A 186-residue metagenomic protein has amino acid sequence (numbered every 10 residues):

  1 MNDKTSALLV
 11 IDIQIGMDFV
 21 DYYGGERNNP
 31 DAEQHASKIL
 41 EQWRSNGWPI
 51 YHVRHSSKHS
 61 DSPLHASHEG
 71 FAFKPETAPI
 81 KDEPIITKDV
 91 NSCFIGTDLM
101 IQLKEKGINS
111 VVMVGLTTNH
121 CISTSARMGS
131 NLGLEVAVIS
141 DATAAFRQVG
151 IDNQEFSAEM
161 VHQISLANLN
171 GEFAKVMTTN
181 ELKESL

Functional and structural regions predicted by a protein language model:
M1-A7, Q34-E41, S45, K58 (+1 more regions): Active-site-adjacent betaalpha module
L8-D18: Metal-dependent nucleic-acid phosphoesterase active-site entry motif
V10-I11, P49-H55, I139: Short beta-strand segments at enzyme active-site cores
G16-F19, F146-Q148: Short acidic/His/Gly/Ser-rich catalytic and metal-binding motifs that mark active-site loops of diverse hydrolases
D18-P30, N153-E155: Acidic/histidine-rich helix-loop elements that form or flank divalent-metal/phosphate-binding sites at the catalytic
V20-Y23, S56-S60: Glycine-/proline-rich flexible loop or hinge segments
